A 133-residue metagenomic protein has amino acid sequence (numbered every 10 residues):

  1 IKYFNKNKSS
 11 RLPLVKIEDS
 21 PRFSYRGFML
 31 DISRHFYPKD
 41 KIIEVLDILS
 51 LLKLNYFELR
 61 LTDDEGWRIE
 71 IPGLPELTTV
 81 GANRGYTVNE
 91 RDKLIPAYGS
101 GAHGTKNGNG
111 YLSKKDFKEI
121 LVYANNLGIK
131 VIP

Functional and structural regions predicted by a protein language model:
I1-P133: Feature activates predominantly on carbohydrate-active enzymes
